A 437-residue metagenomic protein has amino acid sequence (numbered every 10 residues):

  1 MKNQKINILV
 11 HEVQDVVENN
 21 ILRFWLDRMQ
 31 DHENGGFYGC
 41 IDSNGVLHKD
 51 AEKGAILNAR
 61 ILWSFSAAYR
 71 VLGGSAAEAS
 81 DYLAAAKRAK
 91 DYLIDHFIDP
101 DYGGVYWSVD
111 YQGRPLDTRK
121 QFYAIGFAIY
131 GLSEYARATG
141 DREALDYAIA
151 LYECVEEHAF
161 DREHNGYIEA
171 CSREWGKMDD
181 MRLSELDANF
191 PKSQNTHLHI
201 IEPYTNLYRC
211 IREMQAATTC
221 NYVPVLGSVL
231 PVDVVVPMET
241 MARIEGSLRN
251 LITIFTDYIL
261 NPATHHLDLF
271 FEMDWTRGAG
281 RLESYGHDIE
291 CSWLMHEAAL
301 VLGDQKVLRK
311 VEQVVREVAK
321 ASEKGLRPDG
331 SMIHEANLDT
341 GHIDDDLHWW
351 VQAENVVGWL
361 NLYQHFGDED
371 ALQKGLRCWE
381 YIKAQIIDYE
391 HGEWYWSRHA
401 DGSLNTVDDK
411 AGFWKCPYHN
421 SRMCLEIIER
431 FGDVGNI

Functional and structural regions predicted by a protein language model:
M1-I437: Glycan-recognition and catalytic cores of secretory/periplasmic carbohydrate-active enzymes
